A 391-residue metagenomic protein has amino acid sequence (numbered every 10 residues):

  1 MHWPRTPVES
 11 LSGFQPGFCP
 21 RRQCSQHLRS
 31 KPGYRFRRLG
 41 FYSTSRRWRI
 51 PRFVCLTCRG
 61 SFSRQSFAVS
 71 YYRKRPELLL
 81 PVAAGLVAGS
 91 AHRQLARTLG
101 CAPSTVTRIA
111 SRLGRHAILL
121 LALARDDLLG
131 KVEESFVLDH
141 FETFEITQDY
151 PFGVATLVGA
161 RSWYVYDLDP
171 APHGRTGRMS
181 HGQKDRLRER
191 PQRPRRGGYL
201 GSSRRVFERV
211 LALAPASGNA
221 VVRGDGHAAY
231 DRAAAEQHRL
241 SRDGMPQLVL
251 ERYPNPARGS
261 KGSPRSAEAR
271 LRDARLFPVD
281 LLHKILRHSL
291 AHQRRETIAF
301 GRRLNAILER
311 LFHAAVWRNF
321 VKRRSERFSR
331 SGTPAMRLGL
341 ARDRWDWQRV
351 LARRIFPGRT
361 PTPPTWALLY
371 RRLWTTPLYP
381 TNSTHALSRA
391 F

Functional and structural regions predicted by a protein language model:
M1-F391: Residue-level recognition of single "structural anchor" positions that define or cap local secondary structure
